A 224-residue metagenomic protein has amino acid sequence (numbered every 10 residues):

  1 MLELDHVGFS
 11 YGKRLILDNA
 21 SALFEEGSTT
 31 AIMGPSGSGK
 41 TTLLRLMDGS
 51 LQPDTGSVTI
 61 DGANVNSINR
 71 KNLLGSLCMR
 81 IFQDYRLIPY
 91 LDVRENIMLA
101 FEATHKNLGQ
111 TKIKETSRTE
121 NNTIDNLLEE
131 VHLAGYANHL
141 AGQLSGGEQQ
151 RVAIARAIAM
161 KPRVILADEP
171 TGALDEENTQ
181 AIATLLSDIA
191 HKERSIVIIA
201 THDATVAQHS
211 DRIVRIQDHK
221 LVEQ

Functional and structural regions predicted by a protein language model:
M33-P35: The feature captures the beta-strand-to-loop junction immediately N-terminal to the Walker
D48: Helix-to-loop junction immediately C-terminal to a conserved catalytic motif
G56-N64: Conserved ABC transporter NBD signature motif
V65-M79: ABC ATPase NBD coupling module
H139, M160: Conserved signature/switch motifs of ABC ATPase nucleotide-binding domains
L140-L144, E148: Conserved ABC ATPase signature
I165-D168: Catalytic Walker B motif of ABC-type/P-loop ATPase nucleotide-binding domains
